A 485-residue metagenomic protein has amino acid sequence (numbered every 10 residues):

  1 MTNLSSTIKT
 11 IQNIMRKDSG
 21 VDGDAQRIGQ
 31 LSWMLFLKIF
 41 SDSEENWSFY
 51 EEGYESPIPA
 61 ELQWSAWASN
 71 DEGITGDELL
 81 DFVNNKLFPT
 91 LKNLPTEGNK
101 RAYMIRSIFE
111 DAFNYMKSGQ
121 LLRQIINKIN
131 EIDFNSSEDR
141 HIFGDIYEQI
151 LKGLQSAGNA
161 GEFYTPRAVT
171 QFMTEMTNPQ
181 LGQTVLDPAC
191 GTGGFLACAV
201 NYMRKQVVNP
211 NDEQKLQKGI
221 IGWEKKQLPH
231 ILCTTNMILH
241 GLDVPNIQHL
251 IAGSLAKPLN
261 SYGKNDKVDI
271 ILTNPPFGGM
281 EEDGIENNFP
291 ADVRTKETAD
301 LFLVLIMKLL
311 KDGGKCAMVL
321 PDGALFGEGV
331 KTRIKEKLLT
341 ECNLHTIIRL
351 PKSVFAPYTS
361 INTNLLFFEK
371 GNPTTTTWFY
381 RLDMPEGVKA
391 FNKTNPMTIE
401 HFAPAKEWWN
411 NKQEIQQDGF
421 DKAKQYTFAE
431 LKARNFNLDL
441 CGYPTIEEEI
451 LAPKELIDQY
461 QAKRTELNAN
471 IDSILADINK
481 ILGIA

Functional and structural regions predicted by a protein language model:
M1-M176, Q180-L181, H249-K257, R349-V354 (+2 more regions): Non-catalytic, mostly N-terminal accessory regions of nucleic-acid modification and defense proteins
T7, D24-R27, L121, I142 (+8 more regions): Helical mechanochemical/support elements of P-loop NTPase systems and associated helical scaffolds
M15, S156, L186-P188, Q217 (+2 more regions): Short, flexible coil/turn micro-motifs enriched in small/turn-prone residues
L35-F40, F134, L151, Q155 (+6 more regions): Non-catalytic alpha-helical coupling and interface elements of nucleotide-dependent molecular machines and regulators
T96-G98, G119-Q120, H141-D145, R204-V207 (+2 more regions): Short hydrophobic/aromatic-rich motifs at helix boundaries and adjacent loops
E162-T273, G278-M280, K296, D300 (+4 more regions): Conserved S-adenosyl-L-methionine
H249, K257-A485: A conserved structural/catalytic subdomain of Rossmann-like adenosyl-cofactor enzymes
